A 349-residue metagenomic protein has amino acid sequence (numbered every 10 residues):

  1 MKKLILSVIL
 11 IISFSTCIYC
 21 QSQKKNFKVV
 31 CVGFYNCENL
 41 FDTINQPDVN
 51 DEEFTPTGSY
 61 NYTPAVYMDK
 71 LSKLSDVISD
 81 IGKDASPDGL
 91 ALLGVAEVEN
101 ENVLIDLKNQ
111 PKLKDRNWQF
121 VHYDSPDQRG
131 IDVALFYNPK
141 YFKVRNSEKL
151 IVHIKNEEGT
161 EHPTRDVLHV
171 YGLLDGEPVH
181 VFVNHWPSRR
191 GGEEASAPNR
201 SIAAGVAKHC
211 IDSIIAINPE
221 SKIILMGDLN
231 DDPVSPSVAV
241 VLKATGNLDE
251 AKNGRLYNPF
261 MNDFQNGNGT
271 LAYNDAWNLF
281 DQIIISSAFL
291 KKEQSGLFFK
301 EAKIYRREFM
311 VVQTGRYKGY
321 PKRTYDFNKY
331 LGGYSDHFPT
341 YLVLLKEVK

Functional and structural regions predicted by a protein language model:
M1-K25: Bacterial Sec-dependent N-terminal signal peptides
I18-Q110, D115, V121-I131, Q313-K318 (+1 more regions): N-terminal, active-site-proximal structural segment of metallo-dependent hydrolase catalytic domains
C20-S22, S213-I223, D231-K349: Metal-dependent phosphoester-hydrolase catalytic domains
C31-N39, N146-E148, P178-S188: Active-site-proximal beta-strand elements of phosphoester/diester hydrolases
V32-C37, Y67-K70, L74, I78-L104 (+6 more regions): Active-site beta-strand/loop signature of hydrolases that rely on acidic residues for catalysis
P56-Y67, G89-V95, H122-Y123, N156-E158 (+4 more regions): Second-shell loop/turn segments in exported
V98-P178, W186: Structured beta-strand-rich core segments of catalytic domains in phosphoester-bond hydrolases
H122, L168, G172-M261: Extracytoplasmic, non-cytosolic globular domains
